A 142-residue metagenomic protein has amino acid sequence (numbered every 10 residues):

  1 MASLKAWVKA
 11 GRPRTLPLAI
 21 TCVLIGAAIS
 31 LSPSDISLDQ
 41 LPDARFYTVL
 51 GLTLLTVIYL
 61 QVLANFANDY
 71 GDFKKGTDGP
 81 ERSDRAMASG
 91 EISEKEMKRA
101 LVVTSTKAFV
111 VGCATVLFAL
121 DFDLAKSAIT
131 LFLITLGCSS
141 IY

Functional and structural regions predicted by a protein language model:
M1-K9: Short, Lys/Arg-rich, polar N-terminal cytosolic tail immediately upstream of the first transmembrane signal-anchor
V8, L16-I20, Y47-L55, K98-V102 (+1 more regions): Hydrophobic alpha-helical transmembrane segments
A10-L31, T106: The first (N-terminal) embedded transmembrane alpha-helix
G11, D72, S93: Residue-level signal for inorganic ion chemistry
I25, L38-A67, I129-S140: Membrane-embedded alpha-helical segments that form the functional core of polytopic membrane enzymes, especially those
L31-L38, D69, F73-T77, L117-D121: Transmembrane helix-loop junctions in multipass membrane proteins, especially transporters and channels
Y59-S83: Acidic (Asp/Glu-rich) catalytic motifs at the cytosolic membrane interface
R85-Y142: Intramembrane alpha-helical segments
